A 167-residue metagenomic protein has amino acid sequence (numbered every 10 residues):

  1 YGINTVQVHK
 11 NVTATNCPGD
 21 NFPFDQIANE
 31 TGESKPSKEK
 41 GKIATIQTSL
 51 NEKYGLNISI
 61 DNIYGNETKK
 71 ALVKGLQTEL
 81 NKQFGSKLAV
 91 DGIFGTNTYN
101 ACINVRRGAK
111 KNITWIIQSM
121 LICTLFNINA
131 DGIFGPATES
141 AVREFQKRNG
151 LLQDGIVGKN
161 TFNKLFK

Functional and structural regions predicted by a protein language model:
Y1-K42: Basic/polar, cationic surfaces and motifs that engage anionic cell-wall and phosphate/carboxylate ligands
K35-K42, T48-K167: Short acidic, glycine/serine/threonine-rich helix-capping segments at coil-helix boundaries
